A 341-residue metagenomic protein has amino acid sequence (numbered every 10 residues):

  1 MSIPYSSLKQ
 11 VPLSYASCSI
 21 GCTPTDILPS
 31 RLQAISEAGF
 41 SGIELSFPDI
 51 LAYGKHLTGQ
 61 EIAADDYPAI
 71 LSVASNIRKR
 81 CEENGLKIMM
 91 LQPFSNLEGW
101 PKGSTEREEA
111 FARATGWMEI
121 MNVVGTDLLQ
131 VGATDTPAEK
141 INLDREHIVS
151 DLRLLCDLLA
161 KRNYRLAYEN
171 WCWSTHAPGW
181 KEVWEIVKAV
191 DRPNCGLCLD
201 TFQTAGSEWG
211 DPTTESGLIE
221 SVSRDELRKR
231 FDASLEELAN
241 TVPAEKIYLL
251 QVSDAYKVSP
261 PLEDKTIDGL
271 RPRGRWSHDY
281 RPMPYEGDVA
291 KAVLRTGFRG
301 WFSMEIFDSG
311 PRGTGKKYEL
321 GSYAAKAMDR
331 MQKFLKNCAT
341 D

Functional and structural regions predicted by a protein language model:
S2-D26: Boundary/entry segment of secreted carbohydrate-active catalytic domains
S2-K9, R31-G39, L57, D65-M90 (+5 more regions): Acidic (Asp/Glu)-rich catalytic clusters
I3-Y5, R80-M90, L97-L199, G206: Active-site acidic/histidine proton-transfer and metal-coordination neighborhood in alpha/beta enzyme cores
Y5-V11, G42, L143, R153-G287: Acidic/histidine-rich catalytic cores of soluble enzymes
V11-S17, I43-L45, I88-P93, L129-V131 (+4 more regions): Hydrophobic faces of well-ordered beta-strands that scaffold small-molecule active sites in alpha/beta enzyme cores
A16-I20, S46-I50, P93-N96, T134-T136 (+4 more regions): Active-site beta-loop-alpha junctions enriched in small/polar residues
E44-C81, A133-K140: Glycine-rich, proline-tolerant flexible connector loops at the mouths of alpha/beta enzymes
S277-A290, F307-D341: Aromatic-rich peripheral "rim/lid" segments of glycoside hydrolase catalytic domains that contact and position glycan
